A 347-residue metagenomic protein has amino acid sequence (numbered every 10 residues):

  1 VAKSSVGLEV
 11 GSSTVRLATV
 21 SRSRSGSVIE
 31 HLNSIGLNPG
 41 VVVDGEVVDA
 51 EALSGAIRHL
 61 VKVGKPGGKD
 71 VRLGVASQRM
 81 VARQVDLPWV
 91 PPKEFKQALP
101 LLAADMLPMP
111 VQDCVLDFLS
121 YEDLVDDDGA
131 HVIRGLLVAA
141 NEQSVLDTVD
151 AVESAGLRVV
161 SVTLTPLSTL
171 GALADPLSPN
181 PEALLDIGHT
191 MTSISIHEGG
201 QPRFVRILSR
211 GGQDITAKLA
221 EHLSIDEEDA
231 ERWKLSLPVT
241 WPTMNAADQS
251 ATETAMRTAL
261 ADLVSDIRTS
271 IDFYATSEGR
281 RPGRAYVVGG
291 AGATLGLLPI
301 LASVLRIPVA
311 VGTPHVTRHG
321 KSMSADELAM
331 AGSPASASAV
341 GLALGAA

Functional and structural regions predicted by a protein language model:
V1-L102, L146, G156-R158, N180: Non-catalytic, solvent-exposed interaction/assembly segments
A2, L8-V15, A76-Q78, L184-T192 (+4 more regions): A short acidic Gly-Thr/Ser loop motif
I57-K69, A155, I225, R268-R284: Phosphate/pyrophosphate-binding loops at sites that engage ATP/ADP/AMP, CoA/4′-phosphopantetheine, polyphosphate
D70, G74-P176, R284, P314-K321 (+1 more regions): Active-site neighborhood for divalent-cation/phosphate handling
Q143-G171, Q201-P242: Glycine-rich phosphate-binding loop plus the immediately following alpha-helix
S168-G171, Q213, A310-A347: Glycine-rich phosphate-binding/hydrolytic loop that grips phosphoryl groups
R232-R284, A291, S338: Adenine-nucleotide phosphate-binding core of ATP-dependent small-molecule kinases
A259, R280-A310, P314-V316: Glycine-rich phosphate-binding loops at beta-strand->alpha-helix junctions
